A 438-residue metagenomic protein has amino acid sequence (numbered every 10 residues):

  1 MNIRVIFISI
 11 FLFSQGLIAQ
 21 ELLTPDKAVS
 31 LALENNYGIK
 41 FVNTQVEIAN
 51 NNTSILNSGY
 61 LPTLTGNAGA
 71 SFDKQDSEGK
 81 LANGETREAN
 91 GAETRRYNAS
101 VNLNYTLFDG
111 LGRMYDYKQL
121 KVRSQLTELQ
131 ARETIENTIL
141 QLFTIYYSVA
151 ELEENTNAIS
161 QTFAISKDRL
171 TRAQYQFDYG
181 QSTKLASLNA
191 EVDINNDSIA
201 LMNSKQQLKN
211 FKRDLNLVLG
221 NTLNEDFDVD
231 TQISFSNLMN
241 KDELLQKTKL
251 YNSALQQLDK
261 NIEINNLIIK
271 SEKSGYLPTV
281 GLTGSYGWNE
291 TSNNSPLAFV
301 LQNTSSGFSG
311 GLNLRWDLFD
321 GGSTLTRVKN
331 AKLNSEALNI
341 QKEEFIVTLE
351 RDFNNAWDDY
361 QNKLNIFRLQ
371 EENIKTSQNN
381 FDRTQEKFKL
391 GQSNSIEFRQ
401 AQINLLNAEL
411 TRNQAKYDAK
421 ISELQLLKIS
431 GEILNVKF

Functional and structural regions predicted by a protein language model:
M1-D26, N36, F438: Bacterial Sec-dependent N-terminal signal peptides
A19-G69, Q181-T183, L223-E263, D317-L318 (+2 more regions): Bacterial Sec-pathway N-terminal export signals of envelope proteins
Q20-S148, V280, G284, L325: Short flexible linkers and secondary-structure junctions
V29, T411-F438: Acidic, low-complexity, intrinsically disordered peripheral segments
K40-T44, N57-S58, E93, L107-I135 (+6 more regions): Sec/SRP-type N-terminal targeting helices
N51, T134-K249, D359, K363 (+1 more regions): Periplasmic alpha-helical coiled-coil/stalk elements that build and connect Gram-negative outer-membrane
N67-Y105, D230-N237, K270, T283-W316 (+2 more regions): Small/polar, glycine/serine/threonine/aspartate-rich low-complexity segments that form flexible
F177-Q181, F388-Q392, I429: A short glycine-centered flexible hinge/capping loop motif at secondary-structure junctions
